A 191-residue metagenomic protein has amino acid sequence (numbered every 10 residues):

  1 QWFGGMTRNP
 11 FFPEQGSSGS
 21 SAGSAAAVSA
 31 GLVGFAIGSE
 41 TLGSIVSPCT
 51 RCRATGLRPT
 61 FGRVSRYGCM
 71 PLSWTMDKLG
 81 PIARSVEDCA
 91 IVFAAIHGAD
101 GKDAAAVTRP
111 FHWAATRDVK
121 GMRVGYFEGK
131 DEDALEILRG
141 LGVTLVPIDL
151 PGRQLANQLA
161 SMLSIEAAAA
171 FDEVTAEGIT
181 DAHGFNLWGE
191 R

Functional and structural regions predicted by a protein language model:
Q1-L79: Short glycine/serine-rich loop/turn segments
G5, F12, N157-A170: Charged, often glycine-rich, active-site loop that binds/positions anionic groups
A25-S29, R58, E87-A94, A168 (+1 more regions): Predominant activation on well-ordered alpha-helical scaffold segments within soluble catalytic domains
G43, G129-K130, P151-Q154, S164: Glycine-rich beta-alpha junction loops
T55-L135, G152, E177: A short helix-breaking turn/cap at a secondary-structure junction
D118-F127, S164-R191: Short helix-loop capping/hinge segments that flank enzyme active sites or metal/cofactor-binding pockets
K130-D149, F171-A182: Acyltransferase
T144-S161: Short connector loops at secondary-structure junctions
